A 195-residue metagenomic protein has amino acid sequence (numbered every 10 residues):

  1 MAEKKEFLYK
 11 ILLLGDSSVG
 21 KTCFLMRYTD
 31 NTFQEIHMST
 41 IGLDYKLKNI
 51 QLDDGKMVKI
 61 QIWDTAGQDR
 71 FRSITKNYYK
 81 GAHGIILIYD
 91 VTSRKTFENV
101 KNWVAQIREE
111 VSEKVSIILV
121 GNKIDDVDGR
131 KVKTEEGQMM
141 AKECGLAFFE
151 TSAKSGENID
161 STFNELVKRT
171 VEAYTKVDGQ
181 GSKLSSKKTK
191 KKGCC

Functional and structural regions predicted by a protein language model:
M1-S18, T22, M26, L52-M57 (+1 more regions): Conserved P-loop small GTPase signature centered on TRAFAC-class small GTPases
S17, Y45, T65, V91 (+1 more regions): Generic detector of well-ordered alpha-helical packing
T29-D30: Short, conserved post-Walker A segment of ABC-type ATPase nucleotide-binding domains
E35-I36, F97-E98, G129-K131: Conserved catalytic-core motifs of eukaryotic protein kinase domains, centered on the activation segment
I36-T75, K80: Switch I (G2) and immediately adjacent beta-strands of P-loop GTPase domains
I62, I86-D90, L119-N122: Conserved beta-strand segments of the P-loop GTPase G domain that flank and frequently precede/overlap
D69, K95, D126-D128: Short, solvent-exposed loop/turn segments at secondary-structure junctions
F71-R94, V100, Q106-E110: Inter-motif core of Ras-like GTPase G domains
